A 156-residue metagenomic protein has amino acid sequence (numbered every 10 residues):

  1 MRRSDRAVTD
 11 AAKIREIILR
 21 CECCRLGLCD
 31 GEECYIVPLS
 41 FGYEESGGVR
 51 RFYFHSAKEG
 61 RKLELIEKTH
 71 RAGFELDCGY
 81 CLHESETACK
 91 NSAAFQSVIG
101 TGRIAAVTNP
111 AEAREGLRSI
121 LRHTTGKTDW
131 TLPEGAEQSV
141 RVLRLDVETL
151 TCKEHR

Functional and structural regions predicted by a protein language model:
M1-L19: Extreme N-terminal tail/first-helix region
R2-R3, G79-R156: Charged, gly/pro-rich active-site loop segments
V8-D10, R20-R25, G126-T128: Short Pro/Gly-enriched beta-strand edge/turn motifs at strand-loop
I18, L65-I66, I120: A generic structural signal for nonpolar/aromatic side chains embedded in well-ordered alpha-helices
C21-K58: Short beta-strand segments
L26, A72-L76: Short conserved beta-strand and strand-loop elements enriched in small hydrophobics with frequent Asp/Gly
R50-A72: Compact nucleic-acid interaction/catalytic patches
R61, I66, D77, L82-E84: Cyclic nucleotide-binding regulatory domains
